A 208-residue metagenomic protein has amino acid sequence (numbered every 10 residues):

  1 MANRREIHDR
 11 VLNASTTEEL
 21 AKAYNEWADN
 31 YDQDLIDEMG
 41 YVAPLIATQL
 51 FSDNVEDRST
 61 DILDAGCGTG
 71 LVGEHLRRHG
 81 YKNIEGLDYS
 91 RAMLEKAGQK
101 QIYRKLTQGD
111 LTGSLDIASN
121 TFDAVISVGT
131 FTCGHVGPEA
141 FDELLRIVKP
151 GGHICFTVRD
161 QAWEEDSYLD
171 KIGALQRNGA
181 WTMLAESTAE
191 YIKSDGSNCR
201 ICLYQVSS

Functional and structural regions predicted by a protein language model:
M1-E18: N-terminal auxiliary segments of SAM/dcSAM-dependent transferases
G40-T60: Conserved alpha-helix/loop element of class I SAM-dependent methyltransferases that forms part of the SAM/SAH-binding
L63-S114: Class I SAM-dependent methyltransferase SAM/SAH-binding core
L115-V125: A short acidic, Gly/Pro-enriched loop at the edge of an enzyme's catalytic core that lines a small-molecule cofactor
E139-P150: A short glycine-rich, Lys/Arg-flanked "PGG" loop and its adjoining helix->strand segment in the class I
G151-R159: Conserved beta-strand signature within the Rossmann-like core of class I S-adenosyl-L-methionine
S167-S187: Conserved Class I S-adenosyl-L-methionine
S194-S208: Core SAM-dependent methyltransferase catalytic element
